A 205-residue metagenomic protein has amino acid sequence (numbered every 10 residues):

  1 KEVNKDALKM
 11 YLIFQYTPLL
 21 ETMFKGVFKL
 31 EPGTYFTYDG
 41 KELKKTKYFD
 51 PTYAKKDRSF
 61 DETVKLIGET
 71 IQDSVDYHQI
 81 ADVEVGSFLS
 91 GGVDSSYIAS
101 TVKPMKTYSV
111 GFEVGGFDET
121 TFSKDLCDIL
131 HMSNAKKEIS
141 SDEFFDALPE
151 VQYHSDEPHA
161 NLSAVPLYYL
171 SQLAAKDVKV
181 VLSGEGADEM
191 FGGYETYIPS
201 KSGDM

Functional and structural regions predicted by a protein language model:
K1-S155, L167, S171: Cysteine-centered catalytic environments shared across enzyme families
E157-N161: Acceptor-substrate binding/catalytic loop of class I
Y169-M205: Active-site adenylate/phosphate-handling loop in enzymes that bind or generate adenylated species
